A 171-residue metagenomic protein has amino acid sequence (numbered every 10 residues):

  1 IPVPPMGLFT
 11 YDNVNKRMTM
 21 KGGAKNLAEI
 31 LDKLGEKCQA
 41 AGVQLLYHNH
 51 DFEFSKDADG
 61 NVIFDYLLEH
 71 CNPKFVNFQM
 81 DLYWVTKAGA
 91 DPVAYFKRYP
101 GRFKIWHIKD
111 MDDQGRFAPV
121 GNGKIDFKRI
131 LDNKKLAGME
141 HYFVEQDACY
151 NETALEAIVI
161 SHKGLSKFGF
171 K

Functional and structural regions predicted by a protein language model:
I1-N77: Active-site acidic/histidine proton-transfer and metal-coordination neighborhood in alpha/beta enzyme cores
A58-M80, W84-K171: Histidine-acidic metal/acid-base catalytic patches
